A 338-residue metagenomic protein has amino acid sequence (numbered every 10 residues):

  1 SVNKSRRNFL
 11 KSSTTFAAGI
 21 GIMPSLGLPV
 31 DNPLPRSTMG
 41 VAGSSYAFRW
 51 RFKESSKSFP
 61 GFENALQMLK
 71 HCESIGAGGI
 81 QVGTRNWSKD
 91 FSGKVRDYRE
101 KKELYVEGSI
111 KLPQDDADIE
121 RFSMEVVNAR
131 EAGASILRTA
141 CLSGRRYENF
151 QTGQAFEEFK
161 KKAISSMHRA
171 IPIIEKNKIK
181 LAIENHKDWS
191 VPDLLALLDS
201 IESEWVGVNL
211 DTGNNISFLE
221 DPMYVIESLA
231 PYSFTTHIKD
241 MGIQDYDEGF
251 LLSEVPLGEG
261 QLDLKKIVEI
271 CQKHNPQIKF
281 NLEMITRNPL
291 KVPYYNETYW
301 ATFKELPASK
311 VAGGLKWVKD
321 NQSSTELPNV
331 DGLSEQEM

Functional and structural regions predicted by a protein language model:
K4-A18, N32-A42, A47-F59, Q67-K70 (+2 more regions): Histidine-acidic metal/acid-base catalytic patches
G19, W87, K102-V106, P113-G207: Active-site acidic/histidine proton-transfer and metal-coordination neighborhood in alpha/beta enzyme cores
G27-P29: Boundary at the C-terminal end of the N-terminal hydrophobic targeting segment
L34-R36, L69-S74, S88-E107, S123-A134 (+4 more regions): Acidic (Asp/Glu)-rich catalytic clusters
M39-Y46, I80-V82, V106-I110, L137-T139 (+4 more regions): Hydrophobic faces of well-ordered beta-strands that scaffold small-molecule active sites in alpha/beta enzyme cores
Y46-F62, R146-F159: Glycine-rich phosphate-binding "P-loop"
E63, E120-M124, F156-I164, E220-S228 (+1 more regions): Charged helix-capping and loop-helix junction motifs
Q81-S92, L112-E120, Y147, N185-P192 (+3 more regions): Acidic-and-aromatic substrate-binding clefts and catalytic sites of carbohydrate-active enzymes
